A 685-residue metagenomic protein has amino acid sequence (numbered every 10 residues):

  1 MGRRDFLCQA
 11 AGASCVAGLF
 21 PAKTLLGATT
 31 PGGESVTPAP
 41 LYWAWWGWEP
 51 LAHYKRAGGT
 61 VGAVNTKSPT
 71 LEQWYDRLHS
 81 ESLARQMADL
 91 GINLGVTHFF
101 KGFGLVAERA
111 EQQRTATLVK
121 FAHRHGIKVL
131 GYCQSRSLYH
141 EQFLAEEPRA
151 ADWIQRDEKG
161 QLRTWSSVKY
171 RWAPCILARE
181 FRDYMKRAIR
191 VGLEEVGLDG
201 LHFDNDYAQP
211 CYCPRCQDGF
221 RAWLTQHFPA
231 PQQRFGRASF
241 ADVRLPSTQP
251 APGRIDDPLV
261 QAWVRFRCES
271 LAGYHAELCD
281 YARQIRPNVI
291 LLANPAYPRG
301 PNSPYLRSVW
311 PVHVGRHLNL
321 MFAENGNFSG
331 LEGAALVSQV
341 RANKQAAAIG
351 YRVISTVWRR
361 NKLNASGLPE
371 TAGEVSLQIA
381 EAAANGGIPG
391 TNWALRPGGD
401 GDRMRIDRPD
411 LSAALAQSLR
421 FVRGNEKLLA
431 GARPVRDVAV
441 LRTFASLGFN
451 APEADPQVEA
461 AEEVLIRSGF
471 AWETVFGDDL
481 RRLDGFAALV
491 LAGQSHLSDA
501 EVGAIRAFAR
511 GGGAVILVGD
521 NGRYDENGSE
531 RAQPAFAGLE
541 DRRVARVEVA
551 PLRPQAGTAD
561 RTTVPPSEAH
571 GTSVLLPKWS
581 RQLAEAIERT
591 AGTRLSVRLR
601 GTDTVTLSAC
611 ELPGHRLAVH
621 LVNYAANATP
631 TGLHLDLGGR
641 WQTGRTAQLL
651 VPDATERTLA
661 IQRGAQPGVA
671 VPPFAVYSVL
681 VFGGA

Functional and structural regions predicted by a protein language model:
D5-G27: N-terminal export signals
G32-H79: Boundary/entry segment of secreted carbohydrate-active catalytic domains
G62-Y75, H98-Q112, S167-Y184, I255-A272 (+4 more regions): The substrate-binding groove and active-site-proximal loops of carbohydrate-active enzymes, especially glycoside
E72-K101, I379: Catalytic domains of carbohydrate-active enzymes, especially glycoside hydrolases
H98-Q134: Aromatic-lined substrate-binding rim segments of carbohydrate-active enzymes
G131, S135-V196, V243-V264: Active-site-adjacent "subsite" loops/lids of carbohydrate-active enzymes
Y184-A293, P298-Y305: Active-site neighborhood of glycoside hydrolase catalytic domains
C268, A272-Y297, Y305, G315-A685: Carbohydrate-binding surfaces of carbohydrate-active enzymes
